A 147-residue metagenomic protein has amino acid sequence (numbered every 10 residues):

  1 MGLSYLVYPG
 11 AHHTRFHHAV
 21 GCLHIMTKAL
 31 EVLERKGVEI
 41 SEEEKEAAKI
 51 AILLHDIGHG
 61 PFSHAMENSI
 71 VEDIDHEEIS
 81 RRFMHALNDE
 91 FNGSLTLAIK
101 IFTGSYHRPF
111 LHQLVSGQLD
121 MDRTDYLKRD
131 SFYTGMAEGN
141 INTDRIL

Functional and structural regions predicted by a protein language model:
M1-I50, G58-L147: Sequence-structural signature of the catalytic-core scaffold of metal-dependent phosphohydrolases that act on
